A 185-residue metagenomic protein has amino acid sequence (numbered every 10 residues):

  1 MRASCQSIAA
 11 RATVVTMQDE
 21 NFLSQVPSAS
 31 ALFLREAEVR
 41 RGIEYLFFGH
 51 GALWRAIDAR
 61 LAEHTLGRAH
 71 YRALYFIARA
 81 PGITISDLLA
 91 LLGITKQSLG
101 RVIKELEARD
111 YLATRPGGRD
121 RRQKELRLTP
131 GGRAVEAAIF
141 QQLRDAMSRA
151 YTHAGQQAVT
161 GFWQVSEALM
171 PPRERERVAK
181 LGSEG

Functional and structural regions predicted by a protein language model:
M1-H64: N-terminal leader segment of winged-helix/HTH proteins
A10, V14, E176-G185: Intrinsically disordered, low-complexity acidic/proline-/asparagine-rich linker or regulatory tail/stalk regions
A10, V15-Q18, Q97, P116 (+1 more regions): Serine/threonine-rich, low-complexity intrinsically disordered segments
E20-N21, K104-E167: Charged, amphipathic alpha-helical coiled-coil/dimerization segments
F33, A37-E44, F48, R68 (+8 more regions): Residues at secondary-structure transition points
A37, G51, R55-S98, L181-S183: N-terminal helix-turn-helix DNA-binding core of bacterial DNA-binding proteins
V39-L61, E136-R173, R177: Hydrophobic alpha-helical core bundles mediating ligand binding, dimerization, or RNAP-core interactions
R101: DNA-binding alpha-helical recognition surfaces that contact promoter or target DNA
